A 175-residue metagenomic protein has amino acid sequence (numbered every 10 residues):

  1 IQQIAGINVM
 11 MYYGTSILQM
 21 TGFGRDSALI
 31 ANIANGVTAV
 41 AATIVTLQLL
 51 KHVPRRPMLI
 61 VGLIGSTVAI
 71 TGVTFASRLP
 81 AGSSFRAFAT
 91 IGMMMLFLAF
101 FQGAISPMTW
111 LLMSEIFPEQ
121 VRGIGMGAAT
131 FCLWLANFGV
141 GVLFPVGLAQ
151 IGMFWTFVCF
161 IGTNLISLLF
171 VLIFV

Functional and structural regions predicted by a protein language model:
I1-V175: Alpha-helical transmembrane bundle of multi-pass membrane proteins
